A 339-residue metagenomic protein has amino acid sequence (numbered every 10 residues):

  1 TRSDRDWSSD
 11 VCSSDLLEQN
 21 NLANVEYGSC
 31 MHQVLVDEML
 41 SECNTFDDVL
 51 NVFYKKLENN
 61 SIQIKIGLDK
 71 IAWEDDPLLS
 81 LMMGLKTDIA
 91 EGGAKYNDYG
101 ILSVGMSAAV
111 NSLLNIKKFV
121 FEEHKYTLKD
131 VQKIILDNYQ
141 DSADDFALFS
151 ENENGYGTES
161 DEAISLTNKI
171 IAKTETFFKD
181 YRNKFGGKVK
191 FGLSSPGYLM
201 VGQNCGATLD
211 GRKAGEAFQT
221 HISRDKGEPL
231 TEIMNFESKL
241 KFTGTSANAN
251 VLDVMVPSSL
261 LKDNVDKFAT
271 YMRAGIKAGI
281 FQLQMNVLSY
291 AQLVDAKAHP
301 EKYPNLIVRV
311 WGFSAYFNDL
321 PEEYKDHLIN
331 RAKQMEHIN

Functional and structural regions predicted by a protein language model:
T1-V11: Single conserved hydrophobic/aromatic residue that forms the stacking wall/gate of nucleotide- or nucleobase-binding
S9-N339: Conserved catalytic cores of very large enzyme subunits
